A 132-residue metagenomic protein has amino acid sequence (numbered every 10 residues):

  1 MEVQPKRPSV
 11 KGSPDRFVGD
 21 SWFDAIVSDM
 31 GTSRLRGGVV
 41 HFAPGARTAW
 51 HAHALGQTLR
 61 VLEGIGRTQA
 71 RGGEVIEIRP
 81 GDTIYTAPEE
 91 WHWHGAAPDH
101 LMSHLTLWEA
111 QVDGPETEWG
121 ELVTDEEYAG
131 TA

Functional and structural regions predicted by a protein language model:
M1-L35, E116-A132: A short, N-terminal "cap"/entry segment at the start of jelly-roll beta-barrel domains of the cupin/DSBH fold
V18-S21, T48, T68, Q111 (+1 more regions): Membrane-topology and secretion signals of cell-surface/extracellular proteins
W22-A25, R36-H53, P88: Conserved short histidine dyad/triad with adjacent acidic residue
V39-A43, A52-T68, L107-A110: Short, conserved beta-strand element in jelly-roll/cupin
T48-W50, T68-Q69, T86, W91-P98: Short beta-strand His + acidic residue motifs that chelate non-heme Fe in jelly-roll/DSBH and cupin folds
T58, Y85, D99-E118: A short hydrophobic beta-strand segment most commonly corresponding to one strand of the jelly-roll/cupin
G72-E89: Short acidic-glycine-tyrosine-enriched beta hairpin
